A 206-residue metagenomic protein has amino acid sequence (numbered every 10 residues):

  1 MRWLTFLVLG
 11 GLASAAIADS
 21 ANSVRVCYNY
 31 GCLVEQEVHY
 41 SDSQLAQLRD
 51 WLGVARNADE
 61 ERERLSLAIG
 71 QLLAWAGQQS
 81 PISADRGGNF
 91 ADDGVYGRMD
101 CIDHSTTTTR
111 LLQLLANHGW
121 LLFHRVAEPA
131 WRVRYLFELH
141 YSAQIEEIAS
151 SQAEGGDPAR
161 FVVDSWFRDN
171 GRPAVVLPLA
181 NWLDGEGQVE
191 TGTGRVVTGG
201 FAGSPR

Functional and structural regions predicted by a protein language model:
M1-L9: Sec-dependent signal peptide recognition, specifically the positively charged N-region followed immediately by
A13-A16: N-terminal signal peptide c-region/cleavage motif recognized by signal peptidases
D19-E37: Short N-terminal segments immediately surrounding and downstream of signal-peptide cleavage
V34-E35, W51-R62, F90-D103: Second-shell loop/turn segments in exported
S43-G77: N-terminal, post-signal-peptide region of Sec/Tat-exported proteins
I69-H124: Mid-length scaffold segments of soluble, non-membrane domains
Q113-L183: Hydrophobic/aromatic-rich core segments of domains that either
L183-R206: Low-complexity, Gly/Ser/Thr/Pro-rich intrinsically disordered linker/tail segments
